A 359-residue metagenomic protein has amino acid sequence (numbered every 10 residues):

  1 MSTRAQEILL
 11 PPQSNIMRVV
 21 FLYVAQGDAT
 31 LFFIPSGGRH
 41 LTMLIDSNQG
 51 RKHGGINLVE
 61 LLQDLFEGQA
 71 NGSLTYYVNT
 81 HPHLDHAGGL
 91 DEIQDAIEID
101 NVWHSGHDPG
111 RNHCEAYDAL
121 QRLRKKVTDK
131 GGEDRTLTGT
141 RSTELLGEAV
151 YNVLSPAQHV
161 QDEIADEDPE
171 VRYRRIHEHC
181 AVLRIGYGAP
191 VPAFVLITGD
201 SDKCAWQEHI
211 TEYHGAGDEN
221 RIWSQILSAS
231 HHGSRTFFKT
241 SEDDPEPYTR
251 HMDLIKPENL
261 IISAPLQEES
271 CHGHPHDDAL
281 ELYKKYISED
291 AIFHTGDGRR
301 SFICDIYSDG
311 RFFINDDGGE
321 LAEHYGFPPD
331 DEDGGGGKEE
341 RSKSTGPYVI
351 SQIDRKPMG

Functional and structural regions predicted by a protein language model:
S2-V19, V24, D64, Q69-Y76 (+2 more regions): Flexible, acidic/histidine-containing loops and adjacent segments that form or flank the divalent-metal
V20, L31, M43-L44, R184 (+2 more regions): Conserved beta-strand elements of the Class I
V24, I45-G50, P82, H107 (+4 more regions): Active-site metal-binding loops of divalent metal-dependent hydrolases
Q26-A29, N57-L62, G88, H209-A216 (+1 more regions): Alpha-helical scaffolding within the catalytic cores of extracellular/periplasmic polymer-degrading hydrolases
Q26-D28, H179, W223: Beta-rich catalytic cores
D28-A29, K52, H86, R111 (+4 more regions): Flexible loop/turn segments at secondary-structure boundaries
P35, R39-M43, N48-H104, G215-R235 (+1 more regions): Active-site metal-binding motif and surrounding structural segment of the metallo-beta-lactamase
P109, E219-I303: Long, structured stretches of catalytic cores involved in phosphate-ester chemistry, encompassing
